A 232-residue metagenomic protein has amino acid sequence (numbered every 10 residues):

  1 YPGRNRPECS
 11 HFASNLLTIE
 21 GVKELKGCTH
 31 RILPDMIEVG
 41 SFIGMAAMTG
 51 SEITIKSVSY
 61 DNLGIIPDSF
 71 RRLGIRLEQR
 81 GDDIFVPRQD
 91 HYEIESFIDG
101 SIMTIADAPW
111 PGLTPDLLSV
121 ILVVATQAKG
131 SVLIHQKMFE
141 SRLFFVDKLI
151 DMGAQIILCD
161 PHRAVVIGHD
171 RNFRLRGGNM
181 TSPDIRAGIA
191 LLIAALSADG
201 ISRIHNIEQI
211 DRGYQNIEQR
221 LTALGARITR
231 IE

Functional and structural regions predicted by a protein language model:
Y1-E232: Short, structured segments at the rim of ligand-binding sites
